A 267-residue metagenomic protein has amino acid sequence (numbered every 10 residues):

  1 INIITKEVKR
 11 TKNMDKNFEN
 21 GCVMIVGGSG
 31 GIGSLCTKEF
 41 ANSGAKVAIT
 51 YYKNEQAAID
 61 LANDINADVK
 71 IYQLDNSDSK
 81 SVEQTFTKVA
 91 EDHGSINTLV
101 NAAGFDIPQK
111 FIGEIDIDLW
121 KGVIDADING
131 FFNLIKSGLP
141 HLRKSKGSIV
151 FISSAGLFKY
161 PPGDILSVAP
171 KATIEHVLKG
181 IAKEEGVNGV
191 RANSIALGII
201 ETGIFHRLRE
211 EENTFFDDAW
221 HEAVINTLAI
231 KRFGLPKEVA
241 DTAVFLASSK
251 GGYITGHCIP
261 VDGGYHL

Functional and structural regions predicted by a protein language model:
C22, S29-G30: Conserved glycine-rich cofactor-binding loop
S43-D60: Conserved glycine-rich Rossmann-like NAD(P)H-binding loop of the short-chain dehydrogenase/reductase
F105-D106, S148-V187, I199-I200, N226: Catalytic loop of short-chain dehydrogenase/reductase
Q109, K159, V244, T255-L267: Short C-terminal tail/terminal secondary-structure segment of NAD(P)H-dependent dehydrogenase/reductase domains
K110-I112, D116-I124, W220, V224: Substrate-binding pocket helix/loop in short-chain dehydrogenase/reductase
P140, K183-E184, G252: Alpha-helical segment proximal to the catalytic Tyr-Lys
G186, R191, I254-G256: Short, small/polar-rich loop/turn modules that mediate ligand/substrate recognition or access, typified
